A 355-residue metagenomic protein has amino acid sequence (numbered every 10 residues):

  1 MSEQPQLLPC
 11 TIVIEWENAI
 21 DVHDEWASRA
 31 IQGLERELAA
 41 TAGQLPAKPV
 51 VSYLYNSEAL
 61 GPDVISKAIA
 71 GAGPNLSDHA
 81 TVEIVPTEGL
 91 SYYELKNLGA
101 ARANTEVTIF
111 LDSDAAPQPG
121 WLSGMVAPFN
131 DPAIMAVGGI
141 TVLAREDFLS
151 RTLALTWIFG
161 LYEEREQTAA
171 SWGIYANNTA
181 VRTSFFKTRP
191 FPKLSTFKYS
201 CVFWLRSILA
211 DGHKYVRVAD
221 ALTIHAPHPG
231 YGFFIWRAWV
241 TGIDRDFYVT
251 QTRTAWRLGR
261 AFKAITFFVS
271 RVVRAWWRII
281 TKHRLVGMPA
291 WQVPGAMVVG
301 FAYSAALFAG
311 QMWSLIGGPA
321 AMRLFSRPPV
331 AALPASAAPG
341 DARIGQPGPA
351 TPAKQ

Functional and structural regions predicted by a protein language model:
M1-A39: N-proximal low-complexity "stem/linker" segments adjacent to membrane-targeting elements
D24, I31-P86: Acidic donor-binding segment of Leloir-type glycosyltransferases
P86-A103: Glycine-rich, basic loop-to-helix element that forms the pyrophosphate-binding segment of sugar-nucleotide handling
T108: Short aromatic/hydrophobic "clamp" motif used to bind/position activated sugar donors
G120-S150: Conserved donor NDP-sugar-binding/catalytic core segment of glycosyltransferases
E163-V181, T196-F197: A recurrent flexible, glycine/aromatic-enriched loop bordering the glycosyltransferase active site that acts as
F197-R206: Acidic donor-binding loop at a coil-to-helix junction in glycosyltransferase catalytic cores that engages
Y215, I224-Y303: Active-site-adjacent helix/loop segment of glycosyltransferases that harbors family-specific signature motifs
